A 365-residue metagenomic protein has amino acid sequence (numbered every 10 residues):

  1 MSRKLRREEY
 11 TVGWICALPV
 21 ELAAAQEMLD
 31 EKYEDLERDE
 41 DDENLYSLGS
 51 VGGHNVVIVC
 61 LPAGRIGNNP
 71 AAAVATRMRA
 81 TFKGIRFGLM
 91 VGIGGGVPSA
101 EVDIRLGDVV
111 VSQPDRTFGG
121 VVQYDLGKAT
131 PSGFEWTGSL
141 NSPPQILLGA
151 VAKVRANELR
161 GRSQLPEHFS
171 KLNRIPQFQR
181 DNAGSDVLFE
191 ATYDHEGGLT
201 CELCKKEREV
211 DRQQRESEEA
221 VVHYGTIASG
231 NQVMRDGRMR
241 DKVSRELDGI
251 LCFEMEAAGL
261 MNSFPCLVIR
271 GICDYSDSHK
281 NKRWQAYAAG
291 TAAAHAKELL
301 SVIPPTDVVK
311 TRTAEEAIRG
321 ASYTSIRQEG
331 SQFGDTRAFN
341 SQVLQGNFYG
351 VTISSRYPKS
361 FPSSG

Functional and structural regions predicted by a protein language model:
M1-S322, P362: Intrinsic-disorder/coil detector with helix-boundary
I318-G365: Long, low-complexity intrinsically disordered regions enriched in small/polar and proline/glycine residues
